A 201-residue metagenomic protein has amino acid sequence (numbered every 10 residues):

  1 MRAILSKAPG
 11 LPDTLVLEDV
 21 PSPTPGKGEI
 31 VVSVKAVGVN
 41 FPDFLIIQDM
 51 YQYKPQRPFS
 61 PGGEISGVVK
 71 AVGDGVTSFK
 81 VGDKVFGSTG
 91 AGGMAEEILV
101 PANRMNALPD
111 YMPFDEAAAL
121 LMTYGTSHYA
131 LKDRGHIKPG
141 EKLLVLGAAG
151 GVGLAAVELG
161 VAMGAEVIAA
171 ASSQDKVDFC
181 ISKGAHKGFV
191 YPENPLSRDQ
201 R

Functional and structural regions predicted by a protein language model:
P21-G38, M50-G92: Glycine-rich beta-strand-centered segment in the early N-terminal region that forms part of a ligand/cofactor-binding
P42-Q48: Cytochrome P450 core scaffold surrounding the K-helix E-X-X-R motif and the conserved "meander" helix-loop region
L45, K84-G147, S182: NAD(P)H dinucleotide-binding glycine-rich loop of Rossmann-like/cofactor-binding domains, especially the beta1-alpha1
D74, D110, S172: Short, conserved catalytic or interaction motifs in soluble domains
V145, V161-R201: Adenosine-nucleotide cofactor-binding segment
A149, V157: N-terminal Rossmann NAD(P)H-binding glycine-rich loop of SDR-like oxidoreductase domains
L154: Residues forming the Rossmann-fold NAD(P)(H) cofactor-binding site
